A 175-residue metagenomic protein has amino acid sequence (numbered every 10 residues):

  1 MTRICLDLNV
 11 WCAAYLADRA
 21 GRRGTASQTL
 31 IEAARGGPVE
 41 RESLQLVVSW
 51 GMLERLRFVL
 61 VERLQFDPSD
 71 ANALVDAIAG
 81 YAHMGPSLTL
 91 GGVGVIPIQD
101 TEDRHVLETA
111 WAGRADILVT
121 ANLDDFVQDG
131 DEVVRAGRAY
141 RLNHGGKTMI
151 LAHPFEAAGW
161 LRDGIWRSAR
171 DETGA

Functional and structural regions predicted by a protein language model:
M1-L46: Short, well-structured N-terminal submotif of metal-dependent ribonuclease cores
W11-C12, L53, L123-F126: Conserved nucleotide-binding/hydrolysis micro-motifs of P-loop NTPases
A14-Y15, V59, D129, W160: Residues that scaffold the ATP/ADP-binding catalytic core of kinase and kinase-like folds
D18-R22, E62, E132-R135: Short, glycine/charged-enriched secondary-structure capping and boundary segments
G37-V93, E172-A175: PIN-domain endoribonuclease scaffold, especially VapC-family toxins
G80-L118, L123, Q128-D131: Active-site neighborhoods of divalent-metal-dependent phosphate/nucleic-acid chemistry enzymes
D124-A175: Acidic, PIN/NYN-like endoribonuclease modules and their adjacent C-terminal/linker elements
